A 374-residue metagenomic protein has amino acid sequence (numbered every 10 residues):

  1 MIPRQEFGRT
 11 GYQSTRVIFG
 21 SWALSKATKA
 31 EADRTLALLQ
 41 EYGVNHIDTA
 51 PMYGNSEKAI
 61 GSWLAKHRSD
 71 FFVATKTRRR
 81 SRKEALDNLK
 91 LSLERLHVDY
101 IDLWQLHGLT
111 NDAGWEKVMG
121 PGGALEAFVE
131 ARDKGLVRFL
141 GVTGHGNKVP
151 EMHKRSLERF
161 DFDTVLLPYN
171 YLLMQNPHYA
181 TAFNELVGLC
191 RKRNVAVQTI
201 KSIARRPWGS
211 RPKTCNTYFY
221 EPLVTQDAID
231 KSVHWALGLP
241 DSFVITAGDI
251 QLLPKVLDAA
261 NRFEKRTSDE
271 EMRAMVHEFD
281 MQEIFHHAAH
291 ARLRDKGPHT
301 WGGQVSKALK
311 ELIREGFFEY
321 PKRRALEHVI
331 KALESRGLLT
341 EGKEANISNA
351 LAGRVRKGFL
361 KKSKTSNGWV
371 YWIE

Functional and structural regions predicted by a protein language model:
M1-F71, A127: N-terminal binding-site loop/beta-alpha segment at the start of enzyme catalytic domains that lines or forms
R4, L109-L293: Beta/alpha (TIM)-barrel catalytic core signal, keyed to glycine-rich beta->alpha loops juxtaposed to Asp/Glu that bind
F7, F19, I47, I60 (+9 more regions): Conserved, mostly hydrophobic/aromatic
S56-K66, A85-H97, W115-A124, K148-F160: Distinct, well-ordered alpha-helical segments
T300-R323, A352-R356: Positively charged, polyanion-binding regions of nucleic-acid-associated proteins
Y320-E334: Short acidic, hydrophobic short linear motifs in intrinsically disordered regions
V355-T365: A short, conserved structural fragment
T365-E374: Short, cationic-aromatic polyanion-contact patches
